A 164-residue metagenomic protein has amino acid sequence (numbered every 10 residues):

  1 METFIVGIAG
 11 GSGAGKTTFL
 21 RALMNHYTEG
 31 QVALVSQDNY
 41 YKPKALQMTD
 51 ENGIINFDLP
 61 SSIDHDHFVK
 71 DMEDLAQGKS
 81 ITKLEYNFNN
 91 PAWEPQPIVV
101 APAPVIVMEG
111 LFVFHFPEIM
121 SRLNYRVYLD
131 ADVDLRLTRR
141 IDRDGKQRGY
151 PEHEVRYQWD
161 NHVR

Functional and structural regions predicted by a protein language model:
I5-G7: Short hydrophobic/aromatic beta-strand immediately N-terminal to the Walker A/P-loop
S12: The conserved Walker
K16: Conserved lysine of the Walker
F19-L20: Post-Walker A alpha-helix
N25-A33: Post-Walker A helix-loop "phosphate-sensing" segment adjacent to the P-loop in P-loop NTPases
A33-S36, K42-N90, V105: Conserved nucleotide-sensing/catalytic segment adjacent to the nucleotide-binding pocket in NTP-handling enzymes
E94-R148: ATP-dependent NMP and nucleoside kinases share a basic, alpha-helical "lid"
K146-R164: Small-molecule kinase domains that catalyze NTP-dependent phosphoryl transfer to phosphate-bearing small molecules
